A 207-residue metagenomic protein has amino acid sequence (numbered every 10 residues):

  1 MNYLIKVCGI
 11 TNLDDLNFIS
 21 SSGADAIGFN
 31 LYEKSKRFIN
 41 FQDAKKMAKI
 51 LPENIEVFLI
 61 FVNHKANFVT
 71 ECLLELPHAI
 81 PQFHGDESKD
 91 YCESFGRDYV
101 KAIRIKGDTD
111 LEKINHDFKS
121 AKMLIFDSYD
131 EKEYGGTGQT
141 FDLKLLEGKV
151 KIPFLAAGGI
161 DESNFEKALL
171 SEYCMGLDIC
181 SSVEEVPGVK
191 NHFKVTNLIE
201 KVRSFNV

Functional and structural regions predicted by a protein language model:
M1-V207: Conserved N-terminal beta1-alpha1 strand-loop-helix module at the mouth
